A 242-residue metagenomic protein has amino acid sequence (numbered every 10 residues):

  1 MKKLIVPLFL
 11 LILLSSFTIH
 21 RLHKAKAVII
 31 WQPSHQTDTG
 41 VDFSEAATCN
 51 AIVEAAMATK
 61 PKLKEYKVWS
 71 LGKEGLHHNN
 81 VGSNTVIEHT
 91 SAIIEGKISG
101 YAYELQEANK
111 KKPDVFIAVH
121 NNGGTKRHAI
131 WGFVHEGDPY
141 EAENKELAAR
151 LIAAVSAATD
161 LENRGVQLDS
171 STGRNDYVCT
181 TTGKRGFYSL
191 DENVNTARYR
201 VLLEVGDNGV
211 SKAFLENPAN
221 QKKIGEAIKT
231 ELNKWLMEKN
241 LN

Functional and structural regions predicted by a protein language model:
L4-L13: Sec-dependent N-terminal signal peptides
H20-K145: Catalytic-core regions of hydrolytic enzymes
I29-I30, G40, A118-N122, Q167-N242: Active-site-adjacent mobile loop/cap segments within catalytic or ligand-binding domains
E45, C49, N144, A148 (+1 more regions): Short, charged, low-complexity patches
A55, T59, E146, R150-A158 (+1 more regions): Generic non-transmembrane alpha-helical segments
L63-E74, A118-H120, T159-S170, K239-N242: Surface-exposed patches in mature extracellular/periplasmic domains of secreted proteins
N144-G183: Active-site-adjacent substrate-binding region of metalloamidase/peptidase-like peptide-processing proteins
